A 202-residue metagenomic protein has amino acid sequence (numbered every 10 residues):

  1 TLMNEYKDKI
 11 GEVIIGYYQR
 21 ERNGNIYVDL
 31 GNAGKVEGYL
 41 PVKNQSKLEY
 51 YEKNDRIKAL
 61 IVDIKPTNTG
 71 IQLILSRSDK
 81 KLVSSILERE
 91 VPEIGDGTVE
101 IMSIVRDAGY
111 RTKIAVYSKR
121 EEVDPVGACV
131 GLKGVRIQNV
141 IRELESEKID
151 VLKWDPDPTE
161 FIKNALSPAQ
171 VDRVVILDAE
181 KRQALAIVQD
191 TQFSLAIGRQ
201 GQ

Functional and structural regions predicted by a protein language model:
T1-Q202: RNA-contacting regions in translation and RNA-metabolism proteins, encompassing KH/S1 modules where present
